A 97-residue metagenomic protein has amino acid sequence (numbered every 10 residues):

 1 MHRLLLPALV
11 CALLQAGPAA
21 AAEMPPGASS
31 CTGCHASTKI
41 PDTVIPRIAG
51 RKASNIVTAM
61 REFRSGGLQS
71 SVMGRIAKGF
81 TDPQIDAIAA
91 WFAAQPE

Functional and structural regions predicted by a protein language model:
M1-L6: Bacterial N-terminal signal peptides that target proteins for export
C11-A28, V44-P46, V57, E62 (+1 more regions): Electrostatic cytochrome c docking/interface patches
E23-P26, L68, V72: Alpha-helix N-cap and coil->helix boundary residues
M24-G27, A49-K52, T81: Short, conserved glycine- and acidic-residue-centered signature motifs in active-site or ligand-binding loops
S30-T38, I88: The canonical Cys-X-X-Cys-His
T32-H35, R61, A93: Short acidic-aromatic loop segments in the C-terminal HATPase_c
T38-L68, G74-K78: Gly/Gly-Pro-rich "capping" loops immediately C-terminal to redox-active cysteine motifs in periplasmic/lumenal
A77-E97: C-terminal capping alpha-helices of c-type cytochrome domains
